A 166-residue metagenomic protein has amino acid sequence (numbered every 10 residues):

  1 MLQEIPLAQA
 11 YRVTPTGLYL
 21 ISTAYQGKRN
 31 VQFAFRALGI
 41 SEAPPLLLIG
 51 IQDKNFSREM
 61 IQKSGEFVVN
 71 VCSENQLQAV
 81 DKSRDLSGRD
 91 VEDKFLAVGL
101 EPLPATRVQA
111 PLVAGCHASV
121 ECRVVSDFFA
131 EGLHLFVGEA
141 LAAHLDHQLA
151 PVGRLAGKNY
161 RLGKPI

Functional and structural regions predicted by a protein language model:
M1-I166: Basic, polyanion-binding surface patches
